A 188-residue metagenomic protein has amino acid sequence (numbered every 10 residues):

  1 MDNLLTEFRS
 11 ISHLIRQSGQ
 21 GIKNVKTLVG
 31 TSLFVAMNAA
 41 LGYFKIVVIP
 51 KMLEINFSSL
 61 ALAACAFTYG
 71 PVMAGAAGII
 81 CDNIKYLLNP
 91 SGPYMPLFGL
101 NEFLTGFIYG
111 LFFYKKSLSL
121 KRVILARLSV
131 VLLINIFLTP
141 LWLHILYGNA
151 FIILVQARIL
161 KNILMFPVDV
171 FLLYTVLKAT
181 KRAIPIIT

Functional and structural regions predicted by a protein language model:
M1-T188: Loop-helix junctions at membrane interfaces
